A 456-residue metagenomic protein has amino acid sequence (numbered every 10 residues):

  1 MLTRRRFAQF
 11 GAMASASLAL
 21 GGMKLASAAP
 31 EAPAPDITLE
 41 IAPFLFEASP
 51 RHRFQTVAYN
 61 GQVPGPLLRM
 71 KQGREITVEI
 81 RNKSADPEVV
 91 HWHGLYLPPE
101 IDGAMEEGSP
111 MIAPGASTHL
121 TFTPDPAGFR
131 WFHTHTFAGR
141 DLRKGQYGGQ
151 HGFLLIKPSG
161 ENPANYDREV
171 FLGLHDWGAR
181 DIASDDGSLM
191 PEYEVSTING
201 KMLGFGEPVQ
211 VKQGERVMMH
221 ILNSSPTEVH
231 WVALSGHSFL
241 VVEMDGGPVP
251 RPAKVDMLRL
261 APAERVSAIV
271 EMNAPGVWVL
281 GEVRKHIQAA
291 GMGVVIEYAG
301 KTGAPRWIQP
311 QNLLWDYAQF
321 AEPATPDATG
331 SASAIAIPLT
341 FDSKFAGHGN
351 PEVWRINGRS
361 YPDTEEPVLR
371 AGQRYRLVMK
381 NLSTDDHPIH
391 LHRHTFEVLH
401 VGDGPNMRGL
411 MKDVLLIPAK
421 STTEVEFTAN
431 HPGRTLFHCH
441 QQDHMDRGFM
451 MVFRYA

Functional and structural regions predicted by a protein language model:
M1-L18: N-terminal secretory signal peptides and thylakoid transit peptides that target proteins across membranes
F10, G22-T38, D141, Q146-D176 (+3 more regions): Extended terminal and domain-junction accessory segments
S27-F132, T136, R140, Q146 (+5 more regions): Extracytoplasmic/lumenal soluble domains of exported proteins with redox or metal-associated functions
L39, V78, V90, T134 (+6 more regions): Divalent metal-coordination and catalytic microenvironments
R51-R69, V195-V209, H348-A371: N-terminal edge beta-strand
V63, L67-L68, G94-P126, G204-V209 (+3 more regions): Extracytoplasmic beta-sandwich strand-turn segments characteristic of Greek-key/jelly-roll folds
I80-S84, L222-N223, M379-S383: Asparagine-centered strand-capping/turn motif at beta-strand->loop junctions
R168-E215, L222-P226, W354-N357: Acidic-aromatic/histidine active-site loop/patch
